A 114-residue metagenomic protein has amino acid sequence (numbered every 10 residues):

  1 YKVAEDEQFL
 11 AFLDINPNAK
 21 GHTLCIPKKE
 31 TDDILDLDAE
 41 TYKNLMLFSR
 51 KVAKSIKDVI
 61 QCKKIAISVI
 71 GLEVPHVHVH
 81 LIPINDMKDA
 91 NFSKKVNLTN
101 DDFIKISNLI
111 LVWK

Functional and structural regions predicted by a protein language model:
Y1-K114: HIT superfamily nucleotide-processing domains
